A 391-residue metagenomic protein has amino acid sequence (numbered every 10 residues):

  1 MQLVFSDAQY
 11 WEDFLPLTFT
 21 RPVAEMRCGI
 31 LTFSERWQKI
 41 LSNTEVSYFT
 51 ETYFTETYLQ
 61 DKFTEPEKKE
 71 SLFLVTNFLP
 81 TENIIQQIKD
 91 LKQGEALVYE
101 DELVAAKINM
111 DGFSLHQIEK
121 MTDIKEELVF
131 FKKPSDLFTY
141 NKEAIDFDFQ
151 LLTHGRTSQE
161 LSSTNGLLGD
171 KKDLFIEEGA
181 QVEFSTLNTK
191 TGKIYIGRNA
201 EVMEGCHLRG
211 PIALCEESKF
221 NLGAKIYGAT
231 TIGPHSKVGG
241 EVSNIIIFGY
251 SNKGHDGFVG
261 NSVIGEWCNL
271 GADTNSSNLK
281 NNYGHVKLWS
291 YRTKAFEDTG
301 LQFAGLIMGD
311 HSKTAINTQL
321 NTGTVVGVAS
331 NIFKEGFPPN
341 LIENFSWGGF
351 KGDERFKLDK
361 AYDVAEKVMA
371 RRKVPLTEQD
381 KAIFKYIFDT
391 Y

Functional and structural regions predicted by a protein language model:
M1-K172, G179, P338-N340, N344-Y391: Terminal amphipathic alpha-helical/low-complexity segments used for targeting or macromolecular assembly
D13, E25, L222-G223, A229 (+1 more regions): Glycine-rich hexapeptide-repeat left-handed beta-helix
L59-K62, C206, D256, G300-L301: A generic local structural motif
E70, F184, A329: Conserved beta-strand and immediately adjacent loop positions that scaffold enzyme active sites
T157-G265, K280-N281, I307, V325: Extended beta-solenoid/beta-helix repeat architectures
